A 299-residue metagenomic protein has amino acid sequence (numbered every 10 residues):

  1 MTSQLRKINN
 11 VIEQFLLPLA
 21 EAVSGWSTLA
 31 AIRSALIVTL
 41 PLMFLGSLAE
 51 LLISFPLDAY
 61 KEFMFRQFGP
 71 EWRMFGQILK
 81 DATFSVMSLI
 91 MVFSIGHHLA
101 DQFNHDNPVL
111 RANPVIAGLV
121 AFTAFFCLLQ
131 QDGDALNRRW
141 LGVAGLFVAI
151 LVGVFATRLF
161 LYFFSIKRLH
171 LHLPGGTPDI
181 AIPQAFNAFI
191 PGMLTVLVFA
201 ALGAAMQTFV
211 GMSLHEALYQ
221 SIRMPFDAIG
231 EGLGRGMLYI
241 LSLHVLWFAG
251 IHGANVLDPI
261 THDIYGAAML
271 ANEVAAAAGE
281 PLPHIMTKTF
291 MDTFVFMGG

Functional and structural regions predicted by a protein language model:
T2-M43, A49, F65-F68, W72-H252: Signature of multi-pass transmembrane helix bundles
E50-S54: Active-site beta-loop-alpha substructure in enzyme catalytic cores, prototypically the cysteine-centered nucleophile
L257-D258: Carboxylate/His-rich catalytic cores and anion/metal-binding grooves
T261, Y265-G299: Helix-loop-helix junctions within the multi-pass membrane cores of secondary transporters/permeases
